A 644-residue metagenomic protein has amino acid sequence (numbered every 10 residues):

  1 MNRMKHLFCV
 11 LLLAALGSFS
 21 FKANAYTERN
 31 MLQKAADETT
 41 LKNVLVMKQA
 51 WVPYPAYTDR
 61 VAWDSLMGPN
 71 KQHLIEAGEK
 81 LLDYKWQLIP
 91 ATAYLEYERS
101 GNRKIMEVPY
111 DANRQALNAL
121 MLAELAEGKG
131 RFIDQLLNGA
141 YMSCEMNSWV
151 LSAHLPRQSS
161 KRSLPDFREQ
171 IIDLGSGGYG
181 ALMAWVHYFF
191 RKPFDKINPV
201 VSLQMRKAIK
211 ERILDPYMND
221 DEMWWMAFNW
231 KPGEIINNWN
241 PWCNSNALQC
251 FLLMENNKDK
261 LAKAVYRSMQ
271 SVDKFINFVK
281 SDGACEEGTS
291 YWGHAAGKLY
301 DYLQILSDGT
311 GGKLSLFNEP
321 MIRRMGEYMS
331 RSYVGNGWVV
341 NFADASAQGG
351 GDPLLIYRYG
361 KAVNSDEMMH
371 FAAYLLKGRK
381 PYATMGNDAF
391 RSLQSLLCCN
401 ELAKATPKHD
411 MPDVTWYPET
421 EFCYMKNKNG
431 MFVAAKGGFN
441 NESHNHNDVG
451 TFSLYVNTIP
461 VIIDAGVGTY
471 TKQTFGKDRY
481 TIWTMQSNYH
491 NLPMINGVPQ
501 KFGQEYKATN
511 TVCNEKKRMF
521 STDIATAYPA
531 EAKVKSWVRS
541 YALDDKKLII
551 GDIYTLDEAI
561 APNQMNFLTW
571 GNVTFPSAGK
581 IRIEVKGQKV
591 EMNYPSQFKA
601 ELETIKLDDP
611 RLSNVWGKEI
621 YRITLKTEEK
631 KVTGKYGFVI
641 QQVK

Functional and structural regions predicted by a protein language model:
M1-T27: Bacterial Sec-dependent N-terminal signal peptides
A23-Y26, P156, G177, Y374-A383 (+1 more regions): CBM-like, beta-strand-rich accessory domains located in the C-terminal region of large, secreted polysaccharide-active
K48-W51, G101-N113, L125, S160-S176 (+5 more regions): Solvent-exposed loop and edge beta-strand segments that line ligand/cofactor-binding and catalytic clefts
G78-I89, L136-H154, L203-A227, K263-G283 (+1 more regions): Long, well-ordered core segments of solenoidal/helical folds
A112-E124, I171-Y188, I236-L252, W292-Q304 (+2 more regions): Well-ordered alpha-helical segments within folded domains of soluble proteins
E124-L137, V186-K210, F251-M269, L306-I322 (+3 more regions): Structural helix-adjacent loops and short alpha-helical linkers that scaffold large soluble proteins
R162-G288, N400-T406: Active-site lining segments of carbohydrate-active enzymes
A296-I462, C513-E515, V615, K630: Carbohydrate-active enzyme catalytic cores, enriched for enzymes that act on polyanionic acidic polysaccharides
